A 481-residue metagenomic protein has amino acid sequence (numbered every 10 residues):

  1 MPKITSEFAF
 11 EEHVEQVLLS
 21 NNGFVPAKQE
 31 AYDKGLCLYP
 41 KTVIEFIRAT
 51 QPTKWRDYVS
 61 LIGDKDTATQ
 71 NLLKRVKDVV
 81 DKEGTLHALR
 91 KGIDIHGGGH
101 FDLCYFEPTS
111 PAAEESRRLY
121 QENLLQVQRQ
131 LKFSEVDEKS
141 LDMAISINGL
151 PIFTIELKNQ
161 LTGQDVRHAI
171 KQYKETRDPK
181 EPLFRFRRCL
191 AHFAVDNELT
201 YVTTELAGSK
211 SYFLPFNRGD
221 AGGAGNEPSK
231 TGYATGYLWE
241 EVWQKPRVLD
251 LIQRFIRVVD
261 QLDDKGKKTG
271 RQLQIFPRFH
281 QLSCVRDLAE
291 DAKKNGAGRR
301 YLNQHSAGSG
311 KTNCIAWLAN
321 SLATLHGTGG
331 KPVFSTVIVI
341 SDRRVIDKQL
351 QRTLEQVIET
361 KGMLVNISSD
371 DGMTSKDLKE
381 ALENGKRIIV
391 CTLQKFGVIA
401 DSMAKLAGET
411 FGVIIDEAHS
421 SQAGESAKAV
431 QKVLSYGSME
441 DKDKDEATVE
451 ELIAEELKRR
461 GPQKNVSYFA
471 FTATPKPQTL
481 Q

Functional and structural regions predicted by a protein language model:
P2-T336, V345, Q349-K361, Q394 (+4 more regions): ATP-dependent helicase/translocase motor core
D165-V166, T204, Y212-L214, G397-Q481: Signature of the SF2 helicase/ATPase Hel1-core->accessory helical subdomain module
F193-A194, I389-T392, V466-T472: Structural recognition of the conserved hydrophobic beta-strand(s) that form the central parallel beta-sheet of P-loop
V195-D196, S341, I415, T472: Short beta-strand/turn micro-motifs composed of small residues that flank or help shape donor/cofactor-binding pockets
V339, I389-C391, V413: Hydrophobic positions in the central parallel beta-sheet of the AAA+
R344, N366-D377, T392-V398: Conserved helicase motor
G362, D371, Q422: Divalent cation-coordinating acidic motifs and surrounding scaffolds that mediate Ca2+/Mg2+/Mn2+/Zn2+-dependent binding
D371-I389, K405: Conserved motor-coupling elements within RecA-like helicase/translocase cores
